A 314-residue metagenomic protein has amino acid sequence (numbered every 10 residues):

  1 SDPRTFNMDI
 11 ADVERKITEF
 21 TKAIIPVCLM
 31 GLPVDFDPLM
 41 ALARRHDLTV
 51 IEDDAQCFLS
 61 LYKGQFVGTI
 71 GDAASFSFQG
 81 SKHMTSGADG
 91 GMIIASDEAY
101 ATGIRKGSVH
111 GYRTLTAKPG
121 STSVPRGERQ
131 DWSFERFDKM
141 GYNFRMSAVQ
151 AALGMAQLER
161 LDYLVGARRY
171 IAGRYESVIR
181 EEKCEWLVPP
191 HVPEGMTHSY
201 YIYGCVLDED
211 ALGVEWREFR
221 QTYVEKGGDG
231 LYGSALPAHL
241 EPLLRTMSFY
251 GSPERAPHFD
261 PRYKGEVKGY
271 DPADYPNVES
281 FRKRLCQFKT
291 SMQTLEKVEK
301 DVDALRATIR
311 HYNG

Functional and structural regions predicted by a protein language model:
R4-S86, M92-T102: Active-site phosphate-binding strand-loop segment of PLP-dependent enzymes
K16, D35-H46, R174-E182, T222 (+2 more regions): Alpha-helical structural signal in soluble globular domains
T49-I51, G141, L285-Q287: Structural preference for beta-strand elements that scaffold enzyme active sites
C57-K63, I70-I202: Active-site region of PLP-dependent enzymes
I104, E215-K226, V302-R306: Short amphipathic alpha-helices in soluble, non-transmembrane regions that often serve as interface/regulatory elements
H110-R126, R174-V178, R220-L285: Conserved PLP cofactor-binding pocket of PLP-dependent enzymes
H191-E194, Y201-A211, L231-G251, K283-K297: Conserved PLP-binding active-site segment of the aspartate aminotransferase-like
S291-G314: C-terminal/domain-terminus segments
